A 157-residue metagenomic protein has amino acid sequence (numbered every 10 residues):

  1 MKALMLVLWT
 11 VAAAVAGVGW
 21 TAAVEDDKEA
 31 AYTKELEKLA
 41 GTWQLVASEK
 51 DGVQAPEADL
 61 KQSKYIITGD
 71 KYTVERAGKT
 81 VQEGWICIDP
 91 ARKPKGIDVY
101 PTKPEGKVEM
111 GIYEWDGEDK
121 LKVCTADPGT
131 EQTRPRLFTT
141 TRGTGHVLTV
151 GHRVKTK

Functional and structural regions predicted by a protein language model:
M1-V7: Positively charged n-region of N-terminal signal peptides that target proteins for export
V7-G17: Bacterial N-terminal signal peptides
G17-A23: Juxtamembrane cytosolic interface motif at the C-terminal end of transmembrane helices
A23-A31, I86-I88, D127-K157: Edge beta-strand at a domain terminus
D27, Q44-L60, G69-R136: Contiguous, well-ordered beta-strand patches that form the walls/edges of small beta-barrel/beta-sandwich domains
K28-Q44: N-terminal helix-cap/turn-to-beta initiation motif at the start of protein domains
